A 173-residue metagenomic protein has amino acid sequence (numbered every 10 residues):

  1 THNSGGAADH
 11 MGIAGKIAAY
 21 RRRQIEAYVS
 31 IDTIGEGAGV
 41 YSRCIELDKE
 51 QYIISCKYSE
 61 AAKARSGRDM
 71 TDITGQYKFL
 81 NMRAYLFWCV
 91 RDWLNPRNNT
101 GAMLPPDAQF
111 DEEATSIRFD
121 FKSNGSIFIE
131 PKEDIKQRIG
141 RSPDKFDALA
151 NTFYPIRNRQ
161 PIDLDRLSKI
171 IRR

Functional and structural regions predicted by a protein language model:
T1-S126, K169-R173: Mg2+-dependent endonuclease catalytic cores in nucleic-acid-processing enzymes, primarily RNase H-like
H2, Q109-R173: Acidic two-metal-ion nuclease catalytic site recognized across multiple nuclease folds, prominently DnaQ/RNase D-T
